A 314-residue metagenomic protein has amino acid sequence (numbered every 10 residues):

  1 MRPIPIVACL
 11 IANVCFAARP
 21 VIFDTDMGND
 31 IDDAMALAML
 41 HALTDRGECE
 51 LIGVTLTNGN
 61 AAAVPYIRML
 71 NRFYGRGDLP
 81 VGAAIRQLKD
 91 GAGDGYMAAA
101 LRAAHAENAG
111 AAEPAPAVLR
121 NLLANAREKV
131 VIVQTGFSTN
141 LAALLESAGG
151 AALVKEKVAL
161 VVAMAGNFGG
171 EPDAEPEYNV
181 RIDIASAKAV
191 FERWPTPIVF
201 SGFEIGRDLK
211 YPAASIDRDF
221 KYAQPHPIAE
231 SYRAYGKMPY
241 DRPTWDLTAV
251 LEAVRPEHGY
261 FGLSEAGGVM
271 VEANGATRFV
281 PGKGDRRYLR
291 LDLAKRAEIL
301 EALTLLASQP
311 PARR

Functional and structural regions predicted by a protein language model:
M1-C9: Sec-dependent signal peptide recognition, specifically the positively charged N-region followed immediately by
A8-A17: Hydrophobic h-region of N-terminal signal peptides that target proteins for export in Gram-negative bacteria
F16-R314: N-terminal acidic, glycine/proline-rich low-complexity segments
